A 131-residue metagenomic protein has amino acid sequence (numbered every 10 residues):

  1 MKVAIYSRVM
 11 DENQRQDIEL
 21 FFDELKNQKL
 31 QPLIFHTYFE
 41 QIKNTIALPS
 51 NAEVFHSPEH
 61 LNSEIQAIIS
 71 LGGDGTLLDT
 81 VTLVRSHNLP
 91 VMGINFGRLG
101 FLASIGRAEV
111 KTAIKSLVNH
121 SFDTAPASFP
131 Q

Functional and structural regions predicted by a protein language model:
M1-V3: Extreme N-terminal starter segment of soluble prokaryotic enzymes
M10, D74-T76, L99: Short glycine-rich anion-binding loops that position phosphate/pyrophosphate groups of nucleotides and phosphorylated
Q14-R15, G75-V81: Short glycine/serine/threonine-rich phosphate/pyrophosphate-binding segments that cradle anionic phosphate groups
L20-L30: A short, Lys/Arg-enriched amphipathic alpha-helix followed by its capping loop at the start of a domain
L30-Y38: Short internal beta-strands
T37-V54: N-terminal beta-loop-helix "entrance" segment that forms/cooperates in small-molecule cofactor or anionic ligand
A52-I65: Short acidic low-complexity segments
F101-Q131: Catalytic core of DAGKc-family lipid kinases
